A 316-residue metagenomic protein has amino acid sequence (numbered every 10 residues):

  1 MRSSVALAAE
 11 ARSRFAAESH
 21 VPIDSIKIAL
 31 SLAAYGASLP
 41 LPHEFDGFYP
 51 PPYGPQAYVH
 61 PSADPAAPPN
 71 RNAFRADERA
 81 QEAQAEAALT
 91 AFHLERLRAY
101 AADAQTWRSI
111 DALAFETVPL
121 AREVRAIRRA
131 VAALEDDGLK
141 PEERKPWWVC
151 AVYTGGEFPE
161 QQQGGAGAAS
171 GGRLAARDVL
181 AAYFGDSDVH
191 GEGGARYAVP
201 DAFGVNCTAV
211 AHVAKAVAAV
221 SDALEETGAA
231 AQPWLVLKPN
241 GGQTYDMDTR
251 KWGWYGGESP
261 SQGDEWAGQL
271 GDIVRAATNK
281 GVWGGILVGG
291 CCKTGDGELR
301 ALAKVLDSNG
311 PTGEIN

Functional and structural regions predicted by a protein language model:
M1-N316: Domain-level signal for soluble alpha/beta catalytic cores
